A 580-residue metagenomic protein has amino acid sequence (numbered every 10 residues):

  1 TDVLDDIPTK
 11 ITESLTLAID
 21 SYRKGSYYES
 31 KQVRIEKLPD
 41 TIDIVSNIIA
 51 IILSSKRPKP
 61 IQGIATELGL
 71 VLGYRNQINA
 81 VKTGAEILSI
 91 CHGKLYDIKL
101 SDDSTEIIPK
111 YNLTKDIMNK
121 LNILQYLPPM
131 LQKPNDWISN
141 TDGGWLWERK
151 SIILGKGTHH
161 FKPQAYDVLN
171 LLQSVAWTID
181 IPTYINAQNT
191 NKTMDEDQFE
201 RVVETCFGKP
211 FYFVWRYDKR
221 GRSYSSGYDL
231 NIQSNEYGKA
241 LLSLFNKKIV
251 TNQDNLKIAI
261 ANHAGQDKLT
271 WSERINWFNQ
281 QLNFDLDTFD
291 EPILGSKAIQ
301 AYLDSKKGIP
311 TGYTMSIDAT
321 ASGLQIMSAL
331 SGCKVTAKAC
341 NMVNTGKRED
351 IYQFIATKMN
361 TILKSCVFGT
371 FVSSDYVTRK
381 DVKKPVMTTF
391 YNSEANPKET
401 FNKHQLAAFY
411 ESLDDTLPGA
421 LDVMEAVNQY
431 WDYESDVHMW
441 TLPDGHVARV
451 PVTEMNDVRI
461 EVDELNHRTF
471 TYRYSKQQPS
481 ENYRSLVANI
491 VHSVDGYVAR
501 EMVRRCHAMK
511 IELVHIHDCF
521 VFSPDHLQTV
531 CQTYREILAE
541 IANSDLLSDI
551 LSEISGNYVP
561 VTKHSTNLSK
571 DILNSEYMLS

Functional and structural regions predicted by a protein language model:
T1-V386, F390-N489, G496, R505-M509 (+3 more regions): Non-catalytic nucleic-acid-binding interfaces of large nucleic-acid enzymes and RNP effectors
H492, H517: Histidine-centered active-site/metal-ligand motif
A499: Conserved catalytic/ligand-binding micro-motifs in nucleotide and anionic cofactor chemistry
M502: Acidic, mature catalytic/reactive cores of soluble proteins
C519-S523: A generic structural motif
P524-T529: Helix N-cap motif at beta-to-alpha junctions
